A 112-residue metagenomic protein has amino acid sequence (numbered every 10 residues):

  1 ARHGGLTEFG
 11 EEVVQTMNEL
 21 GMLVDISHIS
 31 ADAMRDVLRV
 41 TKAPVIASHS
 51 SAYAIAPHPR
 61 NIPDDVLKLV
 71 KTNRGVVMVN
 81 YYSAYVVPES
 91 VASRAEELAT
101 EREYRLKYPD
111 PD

Functional and structural regions predicted by a protein language model:
A1-V91, A95-D112: Extended, charged catalytic domains and RNA/DNA-binding interfaces, predominantly in divalent-metal-using enzymes
